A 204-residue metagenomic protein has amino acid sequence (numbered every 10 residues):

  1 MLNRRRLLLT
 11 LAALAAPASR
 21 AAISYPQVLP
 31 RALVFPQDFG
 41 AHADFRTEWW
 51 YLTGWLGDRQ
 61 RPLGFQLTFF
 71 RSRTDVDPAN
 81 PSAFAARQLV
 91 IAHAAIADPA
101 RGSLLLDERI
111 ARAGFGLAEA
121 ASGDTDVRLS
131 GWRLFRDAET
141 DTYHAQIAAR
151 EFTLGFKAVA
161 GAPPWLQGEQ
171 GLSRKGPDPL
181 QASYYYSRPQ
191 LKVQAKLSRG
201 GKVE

Functional and structural regions predicted by a protein language model:
R6-A22: N-terminal export signals
A21-E204: Targeting-peptide/extracellular-domain and disordered-appendage signature
